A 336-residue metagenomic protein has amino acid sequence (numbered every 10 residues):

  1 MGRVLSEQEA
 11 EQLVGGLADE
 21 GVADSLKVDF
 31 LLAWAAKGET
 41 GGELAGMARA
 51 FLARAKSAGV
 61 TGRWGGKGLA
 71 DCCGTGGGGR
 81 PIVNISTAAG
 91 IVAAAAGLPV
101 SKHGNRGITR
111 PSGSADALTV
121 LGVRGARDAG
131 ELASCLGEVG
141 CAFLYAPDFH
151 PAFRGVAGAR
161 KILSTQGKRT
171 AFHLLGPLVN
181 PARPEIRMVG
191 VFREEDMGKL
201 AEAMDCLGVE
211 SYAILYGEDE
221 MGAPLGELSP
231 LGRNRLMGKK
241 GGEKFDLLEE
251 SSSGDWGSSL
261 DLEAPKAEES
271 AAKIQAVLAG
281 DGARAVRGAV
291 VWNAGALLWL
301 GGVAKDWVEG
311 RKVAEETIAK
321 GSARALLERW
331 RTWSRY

Functional and structural regions predicted by a protein language model:
M1-A45, L52-G62, A289: N-terminal glycine-rich anion-binding loops that anchor highly charged ligand groups
S6, A23-D24, T40, P99 (+3 more regions): Helix N-cap / loop-to-helix initiation motif
K27, S101-H103, I214: Short beta-strand segments at enzyme active-site cores
L31, N84-V139: A glycine-rich phosphate/pyrophosphate-binding beta-strand-loop-alpha-helix module
L31-A35, A70-G76, L297: Short glycine-rich or small-residue beta-strand-to-loop segments that form or flank ligand, phosphate, metal/Fe-S
A35-G38, G76-R80, G107-I108, P151 (+1 more regions): Short, small-residue-enriched loops and turns at beta-alpha junctions that line or gate enzyme active sites
T40-I108: Active-site cofactor/substrate anionic-group-binding motifs, chiefly glycine- and Lys/Arg-rich phosphate-binding loops
A53-K56, V60-R63, I82, G97 (+2 more regions): Glycine-rich anion-binding loops and their surrounding alpha/beta cores
